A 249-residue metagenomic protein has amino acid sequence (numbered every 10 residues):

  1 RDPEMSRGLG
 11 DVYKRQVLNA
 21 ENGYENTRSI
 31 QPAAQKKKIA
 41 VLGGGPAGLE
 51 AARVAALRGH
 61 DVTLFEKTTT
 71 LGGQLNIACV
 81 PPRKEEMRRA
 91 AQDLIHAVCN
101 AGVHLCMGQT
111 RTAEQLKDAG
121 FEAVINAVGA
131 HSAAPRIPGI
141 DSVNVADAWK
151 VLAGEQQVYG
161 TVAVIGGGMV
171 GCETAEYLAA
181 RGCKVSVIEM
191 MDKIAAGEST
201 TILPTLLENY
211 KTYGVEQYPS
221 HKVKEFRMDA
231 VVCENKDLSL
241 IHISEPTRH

Functional and structural regions predicted by a protein language model:
D2-Y13, I241-H249: Single conserved hydrophobic/aromatic residue that forms the stacking wall/gate of nucleotide- or nucleobase-binding
R7, D11-T27: Iron-sulfur (Fe-S) cluster-binding segments and ferredoxin-like electron-carrier domains, especially [2Fe-2S]
A20-K37, D147-Y159: A short, basic/flexible loop-to-alpha-helix module at the beginning of a structural domain
E25, S132-A134, G171-C172: Short glycine-rich, flexible loops that bind phosphorylated cofactors or substrates
K36-G45, G160-I165: Beta1/beta-strand and adjacent pyrophosphate-binding region of the FAD-binding site in flavoprotein oxidoreductases
I39-V62, C172-A179: N-terminal Rossmann-like FAD-binding beta1-loop-alpha1 element of flavoenzymes
H60-G73, S186-I194: Glycine-rich FAD pyrophosphate-binding loop
R88-A133, I140-G160, A180-L240, S244 (+1 more regions): A Rossmann-like FAD-binding core segment of flavoenzymes
